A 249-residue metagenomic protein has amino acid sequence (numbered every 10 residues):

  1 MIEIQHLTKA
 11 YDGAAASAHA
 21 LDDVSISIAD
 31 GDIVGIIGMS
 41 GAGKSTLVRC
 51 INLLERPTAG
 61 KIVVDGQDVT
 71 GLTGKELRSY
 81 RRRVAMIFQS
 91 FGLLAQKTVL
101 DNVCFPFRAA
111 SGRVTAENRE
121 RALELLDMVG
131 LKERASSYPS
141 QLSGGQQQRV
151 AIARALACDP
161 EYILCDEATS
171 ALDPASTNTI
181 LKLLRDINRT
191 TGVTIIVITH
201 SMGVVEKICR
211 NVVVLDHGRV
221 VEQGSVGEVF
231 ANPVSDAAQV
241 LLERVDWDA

Functional and structural regions predicted by a protein language model:
I2, T8-C209, V214-H217, V221-E222: ABC family nucleotide-binding domain
V226-A249: C-terminal boundary and immediately downstream tail of ABC-type ATPase nucleotide-binding domains
